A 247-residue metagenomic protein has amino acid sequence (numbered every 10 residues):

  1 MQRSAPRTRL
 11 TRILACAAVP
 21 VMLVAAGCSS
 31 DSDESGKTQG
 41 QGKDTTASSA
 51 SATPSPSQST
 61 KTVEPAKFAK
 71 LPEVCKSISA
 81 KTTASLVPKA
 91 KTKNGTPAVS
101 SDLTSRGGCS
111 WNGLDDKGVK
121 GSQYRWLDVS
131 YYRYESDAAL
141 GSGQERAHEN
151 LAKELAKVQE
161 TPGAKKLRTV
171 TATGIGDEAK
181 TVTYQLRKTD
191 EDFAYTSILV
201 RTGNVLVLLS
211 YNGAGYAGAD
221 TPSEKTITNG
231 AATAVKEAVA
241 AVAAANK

Functional and structural regions predicted by a protein language model:
M1-A26: Sec-dependent bacterial lipoprotein signal peptides
P6, D33-Q41, T45-A50, S57-K247: A small/polar (G/S/T-enriched), proline-flanked helix-loop surface module common in exported/cell-envelope proteins
A18, A52-P54: Selective for proline/serine-rich intrinsically disordered segments in cytosolic/nuclear regulatory regions
C28-S32: Bacterial signal peptide processing site
